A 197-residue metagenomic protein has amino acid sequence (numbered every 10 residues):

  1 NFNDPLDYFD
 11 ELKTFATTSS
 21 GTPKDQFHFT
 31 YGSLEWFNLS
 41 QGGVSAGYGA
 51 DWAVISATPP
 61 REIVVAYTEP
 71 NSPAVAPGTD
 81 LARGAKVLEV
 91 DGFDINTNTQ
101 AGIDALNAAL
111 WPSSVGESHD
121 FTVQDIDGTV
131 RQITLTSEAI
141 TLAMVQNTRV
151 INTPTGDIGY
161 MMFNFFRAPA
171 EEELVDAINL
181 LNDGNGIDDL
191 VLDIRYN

Functional and structural regions predicted by a protein language model:
N1-Y196: Flexible, low-complexity junctional segments that flank or bridge functional domains
